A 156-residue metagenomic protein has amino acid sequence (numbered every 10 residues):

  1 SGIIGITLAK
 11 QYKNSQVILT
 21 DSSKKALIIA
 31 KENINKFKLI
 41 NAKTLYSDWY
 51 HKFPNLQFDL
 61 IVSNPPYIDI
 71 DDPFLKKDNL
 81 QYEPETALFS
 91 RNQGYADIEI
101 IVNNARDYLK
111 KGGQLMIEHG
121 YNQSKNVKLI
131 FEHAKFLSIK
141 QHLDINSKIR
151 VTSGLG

Functional and structural regions predicted by a protein language model:
S1-F74: Conserved SAM/SAH cofactor-binding pocket of Class I
I4, A30, N64, N79 (+3 more regions): Residue-level signal for inorganic ion chemistry
Y12, L39, E83, K110 (+1 more regions): Short, well-ordered coil/turn elements that cap or connect secondary structure elements
K25, I29, S63, E83 (+2 more regions): Residue-level signal for the nucleotide or nucleotide-sugar donor/cofactor binding architecture
D59, L155-G156: Short, surface-exposed amphipathic charged segments that create phosphate/polyanion-binding patches used for binding
Y67-D97: Mobile active-site "lid"/loop adjacent to the S-adenosyl-L-methionine
N92-L155: Conserved Class I SAM-dependent methyltransferase catalytic core
